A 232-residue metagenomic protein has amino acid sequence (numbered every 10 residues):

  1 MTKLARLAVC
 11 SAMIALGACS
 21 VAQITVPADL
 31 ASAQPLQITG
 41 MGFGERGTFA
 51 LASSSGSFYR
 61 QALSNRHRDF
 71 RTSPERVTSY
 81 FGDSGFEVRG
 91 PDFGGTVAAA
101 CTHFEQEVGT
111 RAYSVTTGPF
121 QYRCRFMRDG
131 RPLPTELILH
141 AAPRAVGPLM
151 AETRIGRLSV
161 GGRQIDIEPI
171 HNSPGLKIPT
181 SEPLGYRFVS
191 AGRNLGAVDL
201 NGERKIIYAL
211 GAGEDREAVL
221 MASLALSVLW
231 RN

Functional and structural regions predicted by a protein language model:
M1-A8: Bacterial N-terminal signal peptides that target proteins for export
A15-A18: C-terminal motif of bacterial Sec signal peptides marking the signal peptidase cleavage site
S20-N232: Intrinsically disordered, low-complexity proline/glycine-rich segments
